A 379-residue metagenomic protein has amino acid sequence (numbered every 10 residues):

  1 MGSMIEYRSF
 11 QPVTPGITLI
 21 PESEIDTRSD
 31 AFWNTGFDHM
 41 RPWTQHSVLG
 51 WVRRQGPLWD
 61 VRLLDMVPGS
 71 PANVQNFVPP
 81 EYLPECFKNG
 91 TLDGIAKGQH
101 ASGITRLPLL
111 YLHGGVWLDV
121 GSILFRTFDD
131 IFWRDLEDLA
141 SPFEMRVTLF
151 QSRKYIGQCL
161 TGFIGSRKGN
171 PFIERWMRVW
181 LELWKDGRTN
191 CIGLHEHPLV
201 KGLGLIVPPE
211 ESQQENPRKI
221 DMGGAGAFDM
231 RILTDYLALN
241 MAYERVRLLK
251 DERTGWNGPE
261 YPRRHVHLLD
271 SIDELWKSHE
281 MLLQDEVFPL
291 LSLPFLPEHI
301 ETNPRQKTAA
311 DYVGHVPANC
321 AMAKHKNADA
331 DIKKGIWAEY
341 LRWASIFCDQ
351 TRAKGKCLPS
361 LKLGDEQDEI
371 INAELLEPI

Functional and structural regions predicted by a protein language model:
M1-S102, V120-I379: Glycosyltransferase-associated regions of secretory-pathway enzymes, highlighting luminal stem/catalytic domains
G103-G115: Small-residue hinge/turn detector
